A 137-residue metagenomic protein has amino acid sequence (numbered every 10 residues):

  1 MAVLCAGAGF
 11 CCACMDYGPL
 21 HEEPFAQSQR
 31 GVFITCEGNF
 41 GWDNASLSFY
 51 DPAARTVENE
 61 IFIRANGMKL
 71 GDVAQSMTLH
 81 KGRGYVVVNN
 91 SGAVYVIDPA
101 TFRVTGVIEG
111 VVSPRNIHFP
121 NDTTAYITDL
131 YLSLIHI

Functional and structural regions predicted by a protein language model:
M1, A6-V32: Bacterial Sec-dependent N-terminal signal peptides
E23-P52: An edge-strand/N-cap motif at the start of beta-rich repeat modules
I34-W42, L79, G84-N90, Y126-Y131: Conserved beta-strand positions in repeat-built beta-propeller and related beta-rich domains
P52-A53, D98-F102: Short loop/turn segments that connect beta-strands within beta-propeller blades
T56-K69, R103-I108: A short beta-strand motif characteristic of beta-propeller blades
G67-H80, V111-A125: Beta-rich, blade/repeat-based domains predominating in secreted/periplasmic proteins but also intracellular
A93, P99, V112: Active-site-adjacent structural elements in enzyme catalytic domains
I135-I137: Conserved small/polar residues in nucleotide/adenosyl-binding loops
